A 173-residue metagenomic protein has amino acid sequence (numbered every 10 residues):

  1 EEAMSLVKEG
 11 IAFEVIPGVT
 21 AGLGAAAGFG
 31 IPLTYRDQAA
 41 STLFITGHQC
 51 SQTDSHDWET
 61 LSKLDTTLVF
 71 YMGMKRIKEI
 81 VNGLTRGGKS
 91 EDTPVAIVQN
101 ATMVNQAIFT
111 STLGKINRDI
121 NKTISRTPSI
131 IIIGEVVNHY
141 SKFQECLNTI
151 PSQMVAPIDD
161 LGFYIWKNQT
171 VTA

Functional and structural regions predicted by a protein language model:
E1-E9, A39-S41, Q49-A173: A contiguous loop/helix-start segment that scaffolds small-molecule binding in enzyme catalytic cores
E1-H48: Short glycine-cluster motifs
